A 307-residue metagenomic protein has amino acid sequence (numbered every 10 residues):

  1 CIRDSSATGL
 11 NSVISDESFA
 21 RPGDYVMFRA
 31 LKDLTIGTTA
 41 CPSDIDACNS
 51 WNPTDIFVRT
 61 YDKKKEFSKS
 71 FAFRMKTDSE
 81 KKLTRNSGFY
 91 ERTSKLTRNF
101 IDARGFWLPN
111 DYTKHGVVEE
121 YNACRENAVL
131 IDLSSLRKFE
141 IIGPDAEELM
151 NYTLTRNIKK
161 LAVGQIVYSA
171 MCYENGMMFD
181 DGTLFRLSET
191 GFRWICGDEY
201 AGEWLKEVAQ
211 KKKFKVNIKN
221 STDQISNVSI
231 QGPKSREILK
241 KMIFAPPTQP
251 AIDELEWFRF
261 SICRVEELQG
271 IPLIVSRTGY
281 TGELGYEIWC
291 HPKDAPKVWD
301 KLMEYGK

Functional and structural regions predicted by a protein language model:
C1-I2, D62: Low-complexity, intrinsically disordered or weakly predicted helical/coil tracts enriched in serine/threonine
R3-S50: Conserved nucleotide-binding/hydrolysis modules and their immediate coupling elements across P-loop/ASCE NTPase motors
T38, D46, W51-K307: Glycine/proline-enriched, intrinsically flexible loops and inter-domain linkers
